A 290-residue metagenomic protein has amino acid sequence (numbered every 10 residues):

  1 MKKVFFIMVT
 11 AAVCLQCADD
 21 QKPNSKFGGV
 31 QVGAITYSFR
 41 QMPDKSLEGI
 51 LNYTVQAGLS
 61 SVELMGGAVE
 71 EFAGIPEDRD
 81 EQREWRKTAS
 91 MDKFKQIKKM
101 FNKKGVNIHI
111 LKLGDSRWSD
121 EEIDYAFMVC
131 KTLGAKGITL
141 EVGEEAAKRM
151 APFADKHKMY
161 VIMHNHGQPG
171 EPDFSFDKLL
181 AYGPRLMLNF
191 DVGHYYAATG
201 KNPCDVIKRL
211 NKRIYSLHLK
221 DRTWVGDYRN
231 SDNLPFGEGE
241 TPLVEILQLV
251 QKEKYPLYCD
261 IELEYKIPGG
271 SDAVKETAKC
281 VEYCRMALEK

Functional and structural regions predicted by a protein language model:
V4-A12: Sec-dependent N-terminal signal peptides
C14-Q16: C-terminal segment of classical bacterial N-terminal signal peptides
A18-S61, G66-E70, D173-D177, A181-F190 (+1 more regions): Histidine-acidic metal/acid-base catalytic patches
G33, E77-E81, N107: Acidic/histidine-rich, surface-exposed loop or edge segments in extracytoplasmic proteins
E63-K95: Glycine-rich, proline-tolerant flexible connector loops at the mouths of alpha/beta enzymes
A73-P76, D120-I123, G270-S271: Metal-dependent catalytic neighborhoods of phosphoester/phosphodiester hydrolases
K87, K93-Q96, M100-M187, A197-A198: Active-site acidic/histidine proton-transfer and metal-coordination neighborhood in alpha/beta enzyme cores
